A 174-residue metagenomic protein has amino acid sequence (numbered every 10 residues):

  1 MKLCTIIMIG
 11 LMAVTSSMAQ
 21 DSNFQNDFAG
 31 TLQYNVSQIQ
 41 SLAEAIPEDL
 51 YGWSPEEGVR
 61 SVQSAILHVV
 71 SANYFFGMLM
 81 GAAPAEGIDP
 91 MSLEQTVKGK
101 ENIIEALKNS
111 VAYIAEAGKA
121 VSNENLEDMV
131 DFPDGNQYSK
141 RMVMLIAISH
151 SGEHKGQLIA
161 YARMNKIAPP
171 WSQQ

Functional and structural regions predicted by a protein language model:
M1-S22: Bacterial Sec-dependent N-terminal signal peptides
I7-G10, N35-Q38, L42-A45, A72 (+1 more regions): Amphipathic, well-ordered alpha-helical segments in soluble domains
A13, A43, A117-G118, L158: Hydrophobic residues within well-ordered, non-membrane alpha-helices that form the packing/core of soluble catalytic
D21-A29: Short, low-complexity N-terminal intrinsically disordered segments enriched in polar/charged residues
A29-Q33, S37-Q40, E48-M91, D131-Q174: Short, contiguous alpha-helical
I46-D49, K119-V121: Short, solvent-exposed, charged loop/turn and helix-capping segments that join or cap alpha-helices on peripheral
Q95-D131, S139-S151: Acidic/histidine-rich alpha-helical segments that form the ligand environment of transition-metal centers
